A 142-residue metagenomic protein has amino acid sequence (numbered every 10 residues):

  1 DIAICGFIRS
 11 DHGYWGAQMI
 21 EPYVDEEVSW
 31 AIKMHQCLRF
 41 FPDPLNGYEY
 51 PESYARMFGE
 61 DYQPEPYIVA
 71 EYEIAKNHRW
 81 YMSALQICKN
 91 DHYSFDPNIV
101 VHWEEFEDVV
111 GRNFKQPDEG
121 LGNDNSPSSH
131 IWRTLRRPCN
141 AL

Functional and structural regions predicted by a protein language model:
D1-F7: A glycine-rich, hydrophobic loop/mini-helix early in the fold
I8-D11, P22-W30, M34-L142: Divalent metal-dependent phosphate-bond-processing catalytic cores, especially two-metal-ion Mg2+/Mn2+ enzymes that act
G16-E21: Amphipathic alpha-helical segments within well-ordered protein domains
